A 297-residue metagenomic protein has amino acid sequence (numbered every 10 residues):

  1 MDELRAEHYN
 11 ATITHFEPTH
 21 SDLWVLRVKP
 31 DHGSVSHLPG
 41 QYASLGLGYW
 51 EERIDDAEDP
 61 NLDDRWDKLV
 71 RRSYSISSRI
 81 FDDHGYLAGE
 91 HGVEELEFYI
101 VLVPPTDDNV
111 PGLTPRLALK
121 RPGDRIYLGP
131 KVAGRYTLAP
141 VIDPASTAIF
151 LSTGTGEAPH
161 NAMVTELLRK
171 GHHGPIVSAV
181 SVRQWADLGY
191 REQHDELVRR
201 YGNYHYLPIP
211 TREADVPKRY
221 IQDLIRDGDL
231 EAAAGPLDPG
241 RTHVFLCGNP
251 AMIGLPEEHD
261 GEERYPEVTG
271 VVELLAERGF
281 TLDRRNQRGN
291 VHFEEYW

Functional and structural regions predicted by a protein language model:
E7, A179, Q184-W297: Reductase modules of NAD(P)H-dependent flavoproteins
T12-P18, R79: Residue-level recognition of beta-strand microenvironments
R27-I149, T211, F280-L282, N286 (+1 more regions): FAD-binding FR-type
G40, G156, N249: Short, conserved phosphate/pyrophosphate- and ester-handling motifs at nucleotide-, phospho-/glycolipid
D55, L138, H160-A162, L255-E258 (+1 more regions): Short glycine-/acidic-enriched loop or helix-start segments at secondary-structure transitions that form or flank
I76, P159-R169: Histidine-anchored nucleotide/phosphate-binding helix
T147-I149, P175-V177, H243: Structural motif
S152-P159: Ser/Thr-glycine-rich phosphate-binding loops at phosphate-binding pockets of nucleotides, nucleotide cofactors
